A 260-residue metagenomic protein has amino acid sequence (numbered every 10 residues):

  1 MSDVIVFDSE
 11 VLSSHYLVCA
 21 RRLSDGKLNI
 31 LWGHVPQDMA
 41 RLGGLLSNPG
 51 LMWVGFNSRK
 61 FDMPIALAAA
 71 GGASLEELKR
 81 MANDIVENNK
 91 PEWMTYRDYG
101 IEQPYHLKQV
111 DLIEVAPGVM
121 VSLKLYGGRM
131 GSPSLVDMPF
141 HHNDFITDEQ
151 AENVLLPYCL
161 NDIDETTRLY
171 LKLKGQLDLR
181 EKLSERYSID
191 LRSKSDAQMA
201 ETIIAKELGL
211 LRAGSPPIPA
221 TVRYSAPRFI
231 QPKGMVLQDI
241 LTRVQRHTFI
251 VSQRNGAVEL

Functional and structural regions predicted by a protein language model:
M1-D3, G44-S47, L260: A short acidic-Thr-Gly-centered motif at the start of a beta-strand
S2-V11, Q109-D111: Two-metal-ion RNase H-like nuclease active-site motif
V6, L12-I30, S122-L125, R129 (+1 more regions): RNase H-like nuclease fold core
E10, R129-V136, N143-L260: Conserved "right-hand" nucleotidyltransferase catalytic core of DNA-directed polymerases
Y16-V18, I65, V119, Y170: Short, function-defining helix-loop hinge/capping sites that tune catalysis or transport
A20-R22, A69, K174: Hydrophobic alpha-helical membrane context
S24-L125, Y158: Conserved DEDDh/DEDDy metal-dependent 3′-5′ exonuclease domain
I113-N143: N-terminal accessory/precursor segments of enzymes
